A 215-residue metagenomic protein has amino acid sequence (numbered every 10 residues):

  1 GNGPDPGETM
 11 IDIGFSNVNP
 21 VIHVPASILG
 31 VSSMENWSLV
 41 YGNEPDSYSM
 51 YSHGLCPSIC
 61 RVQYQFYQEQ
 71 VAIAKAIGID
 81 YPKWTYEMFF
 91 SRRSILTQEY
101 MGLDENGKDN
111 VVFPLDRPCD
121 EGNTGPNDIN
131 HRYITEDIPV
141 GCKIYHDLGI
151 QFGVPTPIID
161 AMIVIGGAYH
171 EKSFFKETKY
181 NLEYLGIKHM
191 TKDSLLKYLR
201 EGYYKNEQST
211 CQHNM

Functional and structural regions predicted by a protein language model:
G3-I28, M50-Y51, T85: Conserved Rossmann-fold dehydrogenase catalytic segment
I22-V40: Short, hydrophobic/proline-enriched secondary-structure or compact coil segments at domain edges
E35, L39-D46, M50-H53, P57-M215: NAD(P)-dependent Rossmann-like dehydrogenase/reductase catalytic/cofactor-binding core
